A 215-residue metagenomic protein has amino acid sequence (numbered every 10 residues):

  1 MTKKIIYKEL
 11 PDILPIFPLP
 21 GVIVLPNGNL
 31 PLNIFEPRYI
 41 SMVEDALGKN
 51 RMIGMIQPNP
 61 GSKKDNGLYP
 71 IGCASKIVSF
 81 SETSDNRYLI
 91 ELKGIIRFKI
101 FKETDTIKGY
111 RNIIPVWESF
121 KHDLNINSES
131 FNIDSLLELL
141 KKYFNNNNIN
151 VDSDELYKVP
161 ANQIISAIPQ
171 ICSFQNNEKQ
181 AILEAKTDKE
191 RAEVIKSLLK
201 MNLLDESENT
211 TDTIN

Functional and structural regions predicted by a protein language model:
M1-D154, N177, D188, S197-N215: Positively charged
L137, A161-I165, A192, K196: Short amphipathic alpha-helical surface patches that serve as generic macromolecular interface elements
Y157-F174: Core structural elements
